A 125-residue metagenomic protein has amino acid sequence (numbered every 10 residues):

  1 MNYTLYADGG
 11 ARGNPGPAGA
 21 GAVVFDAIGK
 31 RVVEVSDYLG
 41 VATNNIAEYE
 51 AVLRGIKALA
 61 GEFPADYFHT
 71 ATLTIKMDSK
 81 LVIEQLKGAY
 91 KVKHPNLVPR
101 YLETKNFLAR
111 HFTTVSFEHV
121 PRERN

Functional and structural regions predicted by a protein language model:
M1-I46, K57-A58, E62: RNase H-like nuclease fold core
G10-N14, L53-N125: RNase H catalytic domain
E48, V52: Short, conserved alpha-helix that lines the donor NDP-sugar binding/gating region of sugar-transfer enzymes
